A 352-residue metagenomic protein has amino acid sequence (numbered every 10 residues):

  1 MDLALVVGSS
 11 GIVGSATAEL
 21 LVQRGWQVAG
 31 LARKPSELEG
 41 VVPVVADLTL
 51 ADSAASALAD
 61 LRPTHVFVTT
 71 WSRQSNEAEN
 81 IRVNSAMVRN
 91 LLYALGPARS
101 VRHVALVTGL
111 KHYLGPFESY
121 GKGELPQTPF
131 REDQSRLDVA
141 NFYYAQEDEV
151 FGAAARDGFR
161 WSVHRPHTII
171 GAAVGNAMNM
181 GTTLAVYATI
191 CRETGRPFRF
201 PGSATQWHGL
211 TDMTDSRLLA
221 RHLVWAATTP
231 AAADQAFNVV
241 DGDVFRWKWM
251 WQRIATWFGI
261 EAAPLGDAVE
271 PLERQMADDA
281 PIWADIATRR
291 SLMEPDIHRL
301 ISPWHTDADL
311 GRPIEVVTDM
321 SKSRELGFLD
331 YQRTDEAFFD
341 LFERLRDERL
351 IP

Functional and structural regions predicted by a protein language model:
D2-R24: N-terminal Rossmann NAD(P)H-binding glycine-rich loop of SDR-like oxidoreductase domains
W26-E37: Conserved glycine-rich Rossmann-like NAD(P)H-binding loop of the short-chain dehydrogenase/reductase
S36-N90: NAD(P)H-binding glycine-rich loop region in Rossmannoid oxidoreductase-like domains and their noncatalytic homologs
F67, E79, A86-F142: Conserved Rossmann-fold NAD(P)-dependent oxidoreductase catalytic core, especially the SDR/UDP-sugar
D133-H167: Active-site Tyr-X1-5-Lys
D157, G171-Y187, R217, W225-F237 (+1 more regions): Glycine/proline-rich active-site loop of Rossmann-fold NAD(P)-dependent oxidoreductases
V186-R217: A conserved pocket-lining segment of Rossmann-fold NAD(P)-dependent short-chain dehydrogenase/reductase
A220-D307, D319-S321, E325, F342 (+1 more regions): Mid/C-terminal beta-alpha module of Rossmann-like enzyme folds, strongest in SDR-family dehydrogenases/epimerases
